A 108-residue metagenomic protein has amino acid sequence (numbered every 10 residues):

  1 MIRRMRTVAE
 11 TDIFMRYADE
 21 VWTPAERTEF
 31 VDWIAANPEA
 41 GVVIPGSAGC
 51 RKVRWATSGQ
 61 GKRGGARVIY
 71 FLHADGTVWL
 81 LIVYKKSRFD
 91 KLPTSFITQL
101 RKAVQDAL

Functional and structural regions predicted by a protein language model:
M1-A25: Arg/Lys-rich, positively charged N-terminal/basic patches that mediate binding to nucleic acids
R4, F71-L108: Enriched for short, Lys/Arg-rich terminal
E10, F30, S47-R51: A generic structural signal for short beta-strands and their flanking turns/coil linkers
Y17, W33, A103, A107: Residues that form generic nucleotide/phosphate-binding pockets
P24-A40: Negatively charged, low-complexity tracts enriched in Asp/Glu with abundant Ser/Thr
P24-R27, R63, I97: Amphipathic alpha-helical transducer elements in NTP-driven molecular machines
V43-Y84, R88: Basic/aromatic recognition patch in beta-strand/loop cores that engages polyanionic ligands
